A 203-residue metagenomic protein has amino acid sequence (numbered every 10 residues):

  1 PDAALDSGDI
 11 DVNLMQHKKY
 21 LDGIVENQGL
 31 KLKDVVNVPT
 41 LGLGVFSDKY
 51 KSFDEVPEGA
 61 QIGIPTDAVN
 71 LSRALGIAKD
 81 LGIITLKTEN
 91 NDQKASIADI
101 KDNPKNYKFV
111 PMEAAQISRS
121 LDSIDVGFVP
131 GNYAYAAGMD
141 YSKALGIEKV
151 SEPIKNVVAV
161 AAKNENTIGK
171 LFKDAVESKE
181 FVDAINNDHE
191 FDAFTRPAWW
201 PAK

Functional and structural regions predicted by a protein language model:
P1-D11, G76-I77, I97-F128, Y133: Short helices/loops that flank or line small-molecule/ion binding pockets
P1-G29, K51, A134-G138: Pocket-flanking alpha-helical
G23-V35, Y50, S123, F128 (+1 more regions): Ligand-binding "clamshell"
V35-T85, V182: A conserved helix-loop-strand patch within extracytoplasmic ligand-binding domains of the periplasmic binding
G42-D54, I154-I168: A bilobed periplasmic-binding-protein/Venus flytrap-type ligand-binding module shared by bacterial periplasmic
E58, I83-V110: A local structural motif
E58-A60, E165-A175: Short amphipathic alpha-helical coupling segments at ligand-binding clamshell hinges and other catalytic/signaling
V69-K94, K173-K203: Ligand-binding clefts/hinges and TM-proximal coupling segments of bilobed small-molecule sensing domains
